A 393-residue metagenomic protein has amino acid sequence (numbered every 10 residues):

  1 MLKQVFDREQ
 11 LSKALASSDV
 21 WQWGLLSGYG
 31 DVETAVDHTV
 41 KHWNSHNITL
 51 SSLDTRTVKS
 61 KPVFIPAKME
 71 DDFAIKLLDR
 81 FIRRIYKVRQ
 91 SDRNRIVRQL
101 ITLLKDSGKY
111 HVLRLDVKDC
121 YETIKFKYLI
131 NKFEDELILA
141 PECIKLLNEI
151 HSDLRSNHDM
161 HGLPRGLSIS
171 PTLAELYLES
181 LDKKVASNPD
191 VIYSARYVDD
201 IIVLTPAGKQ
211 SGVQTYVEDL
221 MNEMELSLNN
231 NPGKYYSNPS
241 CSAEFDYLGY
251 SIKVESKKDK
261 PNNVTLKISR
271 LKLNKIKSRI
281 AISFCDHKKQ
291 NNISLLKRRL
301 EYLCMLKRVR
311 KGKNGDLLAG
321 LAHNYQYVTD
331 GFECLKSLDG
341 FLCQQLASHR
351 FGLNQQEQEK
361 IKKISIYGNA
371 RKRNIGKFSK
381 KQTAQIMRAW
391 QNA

Functional and structural regions predicted by a protein language model:
M1-I48, F64-K68, D72-K76, R80-S91 (+4 more regions): Right-hand nucleic-acid polymerase module
L15-S17, G28-G30, I75-I85, R95 (+5 more regions): Generic detector of short, locally flexible boundary/turn motifs and exposed helical patches
D37-V58, E142-L154: Reverse-transcriptase-like RNA-dependent polymerase core
S52-T55, I101-K105, V191-S194, G315-D316: Short, flexible, solvent-exposed loop/turn segments with mixed acidic/basic and small polar residues
L53-V88, D159-A186: Conserved pre-motif C helix in the palm subdomain of viral-like polymerases
L104-V198, I202-Y216, L220, N231 (+2 more regions): Conserved polymerase palm-domain catalytic core
